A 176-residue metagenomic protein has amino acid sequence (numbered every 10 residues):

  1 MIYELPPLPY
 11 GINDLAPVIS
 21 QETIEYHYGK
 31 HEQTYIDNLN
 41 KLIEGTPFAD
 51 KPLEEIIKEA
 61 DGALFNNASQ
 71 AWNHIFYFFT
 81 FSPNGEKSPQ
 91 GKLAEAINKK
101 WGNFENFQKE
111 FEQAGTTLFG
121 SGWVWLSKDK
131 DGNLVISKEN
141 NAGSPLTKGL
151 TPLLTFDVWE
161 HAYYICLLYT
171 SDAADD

Functional and structural regions predicted by a protein language model:
M1-G11: Acidic, low-complexity proline/glycine-rich segments
N13-L15: Secretory/endomembrane lumenal or extracellular ectodomains immediately following the signal peptide
P17-H31, P52-N73, N141, L146-F156: Alpha-helical scaffold segments that form or flank carboxylate-/histidine-based iron centers
K30, G45-A49, A63-N73, Y77-K128: All-alpha RGS (Regulator of G-protein Signaling) helical domain and cognate RGS-like helical scaffolds
Q33-T34, Q70-Y77, D157, A162-I165: Histidine-centered catalytic micro-motifs
K41: Aromatic-residue-lined binding/catalytic grooves and analogous aromatic/hydrophobic interfacial grooves in multimeric
Q113-L168: An amphipathic alpha-helical core segment
Y169-D175: Conserved small/polar residues in nucleotide/adenosyl-binding loops
